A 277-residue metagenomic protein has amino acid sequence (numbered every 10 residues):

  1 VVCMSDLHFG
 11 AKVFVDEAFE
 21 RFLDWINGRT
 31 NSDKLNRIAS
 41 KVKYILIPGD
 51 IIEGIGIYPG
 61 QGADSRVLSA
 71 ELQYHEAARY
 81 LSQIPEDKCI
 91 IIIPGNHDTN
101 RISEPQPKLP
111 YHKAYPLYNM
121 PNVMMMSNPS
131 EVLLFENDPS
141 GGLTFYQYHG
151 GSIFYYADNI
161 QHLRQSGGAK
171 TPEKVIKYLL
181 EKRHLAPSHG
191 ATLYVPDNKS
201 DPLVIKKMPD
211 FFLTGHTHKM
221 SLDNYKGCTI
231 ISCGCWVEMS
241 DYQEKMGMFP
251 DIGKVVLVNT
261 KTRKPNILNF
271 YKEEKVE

Functional and structural regions predicted by a protein language model:
V1-E277: Extended recognition/assembly regions associated with phosphoester-bond processing machinery
